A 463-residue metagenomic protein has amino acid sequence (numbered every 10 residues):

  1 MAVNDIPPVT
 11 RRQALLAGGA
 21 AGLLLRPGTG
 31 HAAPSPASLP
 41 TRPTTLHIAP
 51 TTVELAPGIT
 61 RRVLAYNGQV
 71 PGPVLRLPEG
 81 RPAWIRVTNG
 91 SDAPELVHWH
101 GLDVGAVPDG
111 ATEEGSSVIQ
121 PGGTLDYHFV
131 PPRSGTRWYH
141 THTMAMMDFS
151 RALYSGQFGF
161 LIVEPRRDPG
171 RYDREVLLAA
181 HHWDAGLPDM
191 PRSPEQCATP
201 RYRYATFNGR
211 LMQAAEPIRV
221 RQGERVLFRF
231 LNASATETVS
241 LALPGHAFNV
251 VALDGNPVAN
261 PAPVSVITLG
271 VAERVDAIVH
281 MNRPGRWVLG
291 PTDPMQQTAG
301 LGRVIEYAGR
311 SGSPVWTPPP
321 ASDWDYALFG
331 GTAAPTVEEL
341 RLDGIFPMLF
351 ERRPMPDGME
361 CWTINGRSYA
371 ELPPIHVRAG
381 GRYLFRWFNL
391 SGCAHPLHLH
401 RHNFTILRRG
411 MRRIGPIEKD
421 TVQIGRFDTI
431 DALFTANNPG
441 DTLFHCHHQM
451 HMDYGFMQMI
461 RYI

Functional and structural regions predicted by a protein language model:
M1-V9: N-terminal secretory signal peptides
L16-A17, L24-L25, H31-T45, D148 (+5 more regions): Extended terminal and domain-junction accessory segments
H31-Y139, T143, M147, L153 (+2 more regions): Extracytoplasmic/lumenal soluble domains of exported proteins with redox or metal-associated functions
I59-R76, Y204-I218, D357-A379: N-terminal edge beta-strand
V70, V74-L77, G101-R133, Q213-I218 (+3 more regions): Extracytoplasmic beta-sandwich strand-turn segments characteristic of Greek-key/jelly-roll folds
V87-S91, N232, W387-S391: Asparagine-centered strand-capping/turn motif at beta-strand->loop junctions
R174-E224, L231-A235, R353, E360-R367: Acidic-aromatic/histidine active-site loop/patch
P244-P257, N365, L390-I417, Q449-D453 (+1 more regions): Active/binding-pocket-proximal capping segment
